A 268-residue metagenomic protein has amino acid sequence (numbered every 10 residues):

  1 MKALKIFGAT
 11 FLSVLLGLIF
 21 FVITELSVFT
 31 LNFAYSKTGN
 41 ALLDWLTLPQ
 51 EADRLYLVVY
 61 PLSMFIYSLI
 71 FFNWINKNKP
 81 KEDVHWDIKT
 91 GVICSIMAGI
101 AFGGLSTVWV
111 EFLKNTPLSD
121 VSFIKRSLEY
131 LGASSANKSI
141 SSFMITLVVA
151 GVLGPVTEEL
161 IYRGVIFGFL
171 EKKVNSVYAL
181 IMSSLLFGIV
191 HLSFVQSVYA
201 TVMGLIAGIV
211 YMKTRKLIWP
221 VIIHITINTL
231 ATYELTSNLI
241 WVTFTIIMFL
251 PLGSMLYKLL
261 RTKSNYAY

Functional and structural regions predicted by a protein language model:
M1-I93, T229-Y268: N-terminal, membrane-interfacial amphipathic/helix-forming hydrophobic leader that caps and precedes the first
F7-F11, V58, V92-M97, M144 (+5 more regions): Hydrophobic alpha-helical transmembrane segments
V22-L26, I181-S184, G188-I189, F194-F249: Functionally important transmembrane alpha-helices
T38-Q50, K79-G154: Juxtamembrane helix-loop-helix connectors linking adjacent transmembrane helices in multi-pass membrane enzymes
Y60-Y67, T146-V149, A200-A207, M248-L250: Hydrophobic core segments of transmembrane alpha-helices in multi-pass, intramembrane catalytic enzymes
T90-F112, S176-M203: Hydrophobic alpha-helical transmembrane segments of integral membrane proteins
I145-L160, V174, F194-L205: Hydrophobic, membrane-facing alpha-helical anchors
T157-M182, M212-K216: Membrane-interface helix/loop boundary segments of multi-pass membrane proteins
